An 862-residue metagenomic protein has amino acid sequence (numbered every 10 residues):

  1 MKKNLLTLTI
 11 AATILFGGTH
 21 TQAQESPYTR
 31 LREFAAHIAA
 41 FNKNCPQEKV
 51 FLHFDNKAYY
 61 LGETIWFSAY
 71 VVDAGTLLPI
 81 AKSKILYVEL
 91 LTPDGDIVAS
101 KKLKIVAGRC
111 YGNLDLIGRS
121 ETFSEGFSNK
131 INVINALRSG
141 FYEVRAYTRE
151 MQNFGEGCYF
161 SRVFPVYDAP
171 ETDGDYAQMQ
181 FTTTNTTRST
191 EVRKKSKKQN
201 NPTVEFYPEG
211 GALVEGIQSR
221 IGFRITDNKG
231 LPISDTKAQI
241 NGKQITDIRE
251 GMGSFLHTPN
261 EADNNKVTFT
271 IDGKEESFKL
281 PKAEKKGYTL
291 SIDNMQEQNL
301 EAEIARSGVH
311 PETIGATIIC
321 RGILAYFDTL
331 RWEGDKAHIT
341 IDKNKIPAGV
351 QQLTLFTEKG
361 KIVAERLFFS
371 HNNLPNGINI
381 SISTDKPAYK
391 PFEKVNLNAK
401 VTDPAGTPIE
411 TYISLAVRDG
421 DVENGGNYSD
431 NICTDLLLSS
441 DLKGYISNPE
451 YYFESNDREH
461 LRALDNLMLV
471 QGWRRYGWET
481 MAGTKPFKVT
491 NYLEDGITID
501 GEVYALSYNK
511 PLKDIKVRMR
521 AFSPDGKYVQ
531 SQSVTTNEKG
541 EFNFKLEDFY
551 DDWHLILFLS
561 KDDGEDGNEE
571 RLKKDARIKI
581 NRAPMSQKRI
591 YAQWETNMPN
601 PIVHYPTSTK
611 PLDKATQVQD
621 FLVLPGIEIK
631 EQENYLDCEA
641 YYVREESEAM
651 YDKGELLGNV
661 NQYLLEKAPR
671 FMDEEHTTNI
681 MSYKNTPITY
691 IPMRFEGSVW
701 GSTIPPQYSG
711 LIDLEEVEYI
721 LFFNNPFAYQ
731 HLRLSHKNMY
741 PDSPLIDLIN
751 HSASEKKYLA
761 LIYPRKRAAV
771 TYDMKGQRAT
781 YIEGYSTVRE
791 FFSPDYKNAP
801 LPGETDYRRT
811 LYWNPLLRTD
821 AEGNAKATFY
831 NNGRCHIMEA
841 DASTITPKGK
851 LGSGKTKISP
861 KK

Functional and structural regions predicted by a protein language model:
M1-E33, E125: Bacterial Sec-dependent N-terminal signal peptides
Q24-E48, H53, Y59-Y60, T64-I105 (+1 more regions): Contiguous segments within soluble domain cores/interaction surfaces
F41-C45, N56, Y60, A81 (+18 more regions): Surface-exposed, low-complexity/disordered segments and acidic/polar micro-motifs at processing/linker regions
A69, A99-S120, E125-N132, Q244-D263 (+4 more regions): Glycine-centered loop-to-beta-strand initiation motif
L91-T92, N113, A136, G315-D328 (+2 more regions): Extended, solvent-exposed regions of the mature portions of secreted/cell-surface glycoproteins
D96-S100, Y159, I245, I323-F327 (+3 more regions): Local beta-strand/beta-hairpin segments that build beta-sheet-rich folds
S124, Y142-A146, N265, Q351-L353 (+1 more regions): A short tyrosine-centered beta-strand micro-motif
